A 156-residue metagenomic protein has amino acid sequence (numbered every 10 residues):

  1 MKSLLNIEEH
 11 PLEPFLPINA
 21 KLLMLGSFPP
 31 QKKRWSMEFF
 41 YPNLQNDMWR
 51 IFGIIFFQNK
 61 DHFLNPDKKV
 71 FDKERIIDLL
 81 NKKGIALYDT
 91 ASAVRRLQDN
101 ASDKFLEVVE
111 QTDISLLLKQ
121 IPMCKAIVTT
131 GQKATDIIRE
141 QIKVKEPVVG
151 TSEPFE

Functional and structural regions predicted by a protein language model:
K2-A126, Q132-E153: A polyanion-binding, active-site-adjacent surface
E156: BZIP DNA-binding basic region
